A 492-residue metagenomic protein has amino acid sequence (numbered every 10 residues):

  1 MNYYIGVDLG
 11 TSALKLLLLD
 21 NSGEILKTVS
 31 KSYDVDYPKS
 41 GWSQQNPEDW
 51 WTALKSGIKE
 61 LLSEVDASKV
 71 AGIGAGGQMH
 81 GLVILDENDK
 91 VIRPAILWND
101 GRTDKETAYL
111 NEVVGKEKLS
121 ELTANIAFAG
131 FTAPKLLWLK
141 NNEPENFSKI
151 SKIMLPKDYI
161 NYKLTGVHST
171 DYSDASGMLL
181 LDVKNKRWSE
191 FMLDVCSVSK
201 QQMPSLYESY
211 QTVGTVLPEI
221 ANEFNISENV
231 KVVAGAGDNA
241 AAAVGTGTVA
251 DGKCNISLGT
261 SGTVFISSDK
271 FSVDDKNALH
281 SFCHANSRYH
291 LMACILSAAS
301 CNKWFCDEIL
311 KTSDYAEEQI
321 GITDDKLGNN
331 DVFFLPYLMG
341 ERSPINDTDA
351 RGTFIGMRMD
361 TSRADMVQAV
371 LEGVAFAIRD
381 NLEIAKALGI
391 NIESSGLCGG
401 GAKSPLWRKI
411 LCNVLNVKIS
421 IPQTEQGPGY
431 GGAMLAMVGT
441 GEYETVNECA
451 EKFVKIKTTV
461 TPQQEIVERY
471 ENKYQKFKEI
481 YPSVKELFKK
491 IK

Functional and structural regions predicted by a protein language model:
M1-R93, E121, K149, A221-N222 (+4 more regions): N-terminal glycine/serine-rich phosphate-binding loop of ATP-dependent small-molecule kinases, especially carbohydrate
I5-G6, D104, N111-I126, P134-S169 (+3 more regions): Active-site core segments that coordinate phosphate-bearing ligands/cofactors across diverse enzyme families
G23, N46, I73, D100 (+3 more regions): Residue-level signal for inorganic ion chemistry
K27-K31, P204, T458: Structural signal for short hydrophobic segments within the conserved structured cores of catalytic domains across
K31-Y33, E208, H284, P462: Active-site donor-binding loop signature of nucleotide-sugar glycosyltransferases
D34-Y37, G101-T103, A299-S300: A short local loop/turn or secondary-structure capping micro-motif enriched for an aromatic residue
K59-W98, I126-T132, N161-D182, S205-E208 (+1 more regions): Short beta-strand-loop/turn "lid" adjacent to the catalytic site in phosphate-handling enzymes
